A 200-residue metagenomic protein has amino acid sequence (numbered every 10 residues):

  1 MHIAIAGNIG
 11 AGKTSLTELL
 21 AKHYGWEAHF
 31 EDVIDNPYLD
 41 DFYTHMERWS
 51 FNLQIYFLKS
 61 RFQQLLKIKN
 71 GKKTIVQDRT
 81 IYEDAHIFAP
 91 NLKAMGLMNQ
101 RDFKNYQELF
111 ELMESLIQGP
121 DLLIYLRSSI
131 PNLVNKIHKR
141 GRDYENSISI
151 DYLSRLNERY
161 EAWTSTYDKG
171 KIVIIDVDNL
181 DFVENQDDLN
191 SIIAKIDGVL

Functional and structural regions predicted by a protein language model:
I5: Hydrophobic anchor at the beta1->P-loop junction of P-loop NTPases
N8: P-loop (Walker A) phosphate-binding loop of NTP-binding proteins
K13: Conserved lysine of the Walker
L16-T17: Post-Walker A alpha-helix
K22-S60: Conserved substrate/cofactor phosphate-moiety recognition/catalytic segment in nucleotide-dependent phosphotransferases
W49, L53-Q118: Glycine-rich phosphate-binding loop used to anchor ATP phosphates in small-molecule kinases, encompassing both
I87-E158: A glycine- and Lys/Arg-enriched "phosphate-lid" helix/loop adjacent to the NTP-binding pocket of small-molecule kinases
V134-L200: NTP-dependent small-molecule kinase module
